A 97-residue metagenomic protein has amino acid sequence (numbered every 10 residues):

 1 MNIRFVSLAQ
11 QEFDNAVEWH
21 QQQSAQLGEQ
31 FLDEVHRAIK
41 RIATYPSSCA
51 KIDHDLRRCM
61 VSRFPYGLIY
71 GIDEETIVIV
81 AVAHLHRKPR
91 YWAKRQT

Functional and structural regions predicted by a protein language model:
M1-L32: Arg/Lys-rich, positively charged N-terminal/basic patches that mediate binding to nucleic acids
L8, P46, C59, R87-P89: Short linear/disordered segments characteristic of secreted peptide precursors and small low-complexity proteins
E18, G28-Q30, A50, D55 (+1 more regions): Solvent-exposed interaction patches of small proteins and small membrane subunits
I39-A43: Short proline/glycine- and basic residue-enriched helix-capping loop/turn segments at helix->loop/beta transitions
T44-I77: Basic/aromatic recognition patch in beta-strand/loop cores that engages polyanionic ligands
G67, G71-T97: Enriched for short, Lys/Arg-rich terminal
